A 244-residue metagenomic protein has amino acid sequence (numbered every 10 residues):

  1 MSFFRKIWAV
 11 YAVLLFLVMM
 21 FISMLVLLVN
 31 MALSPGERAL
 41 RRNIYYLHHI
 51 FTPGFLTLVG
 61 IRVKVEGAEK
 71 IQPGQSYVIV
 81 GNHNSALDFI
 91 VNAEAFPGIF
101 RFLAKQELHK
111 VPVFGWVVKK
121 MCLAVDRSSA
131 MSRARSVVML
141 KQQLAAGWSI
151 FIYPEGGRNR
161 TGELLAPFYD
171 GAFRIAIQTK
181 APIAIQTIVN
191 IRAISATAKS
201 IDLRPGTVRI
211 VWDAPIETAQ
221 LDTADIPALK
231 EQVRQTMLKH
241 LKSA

Functional and structural regions predicted by a protein language model:
M1-Y77: Membrane-anchoring hydrophobic helices of lipid-metabolizing enzymes
F3-K6, R135-A244: Non-catalytic C-terminal accessory region of glycerolipid acyltransferases and related lyso-lipid remodeling enzymes
L27-L47, T57-L58, P73-A130: Catalytic core of membrane glycerolipid acyltransferases/transacylases, capturing the structured, soluble-facing
F51, D88-V91, A104, V113 (+4 more regions): Hydrophobic alpha-helical segments typical of transmembrane helices and their membrane-interface/capping positions
V59-E66, R133-A134, R192-S195: Short gly/ser/thr-rich secondary-structure transition/capping motifs
G60-R62, I99, M121, G147 (+1 more regions): A generic structural signal for alpha->beta connector loops
V65, I79, F102, I152 (+1 more regions): Generic preference for hydrophobic
